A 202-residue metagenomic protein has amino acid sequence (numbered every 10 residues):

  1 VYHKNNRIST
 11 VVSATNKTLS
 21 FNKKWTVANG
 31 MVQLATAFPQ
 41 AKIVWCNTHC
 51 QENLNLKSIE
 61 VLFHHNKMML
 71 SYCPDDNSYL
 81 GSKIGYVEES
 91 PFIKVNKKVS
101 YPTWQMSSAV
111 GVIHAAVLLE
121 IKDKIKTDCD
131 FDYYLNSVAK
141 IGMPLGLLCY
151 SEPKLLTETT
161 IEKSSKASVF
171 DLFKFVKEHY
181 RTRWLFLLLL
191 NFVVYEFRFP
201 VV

Functional and structural regions predicted by a protein language model:
V1-Q40: Active-site-proximal specificity loops/subdomain of glycosyltransferases
Y2-V12, S90, A167-V202: C-terminal, non-catalytic tails of nucleotide-sugar-dependent glycosyltransferases
I8, V32-G85: Conserved donor NDP-sugar-binding/catalytic core segment of glycosyltransferases
N77-L80, E89-I113: A recurrent flexible, glycine/aromatic-enriched loop bordering the glycosyltransferase active site that acts as
I84-Y86, F92-I93, M106, Y133-K140: Non-catalytic protein-protein interaction scaffold segments in large eukaryotic complex-forming proteins
P102-A109, I113, L118, K122-D130: Conserved nucleotide-sugar donor-binding catalytic segment
S108, T127-D130, N136-T159, K177-L188 (+1 more regions): Catalytic donor-sugar/metal-binding loop of nucleotide-sugar-dependent glycosyltransferases
D123, T157-F173: Mixed-charge (acidic/basic) macromolecular-recognition segments
